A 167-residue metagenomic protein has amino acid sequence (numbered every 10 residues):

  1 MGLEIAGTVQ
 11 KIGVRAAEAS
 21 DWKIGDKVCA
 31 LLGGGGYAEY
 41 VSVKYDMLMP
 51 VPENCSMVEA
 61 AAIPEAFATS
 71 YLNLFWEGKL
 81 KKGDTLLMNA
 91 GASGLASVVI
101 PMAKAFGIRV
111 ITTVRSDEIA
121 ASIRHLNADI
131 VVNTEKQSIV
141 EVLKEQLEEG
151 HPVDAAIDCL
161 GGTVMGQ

Functional and structural regions predicted by a protein language model:
M1-G35: Glycine-rich beta-strand-centered segment in the early N-terminal region that forms part of a ligand/cofactor-binding
A6-T8, D26-K27, Y40, T85 (+1 more regions): Residue-level marker of beta-strand positions
K23, E53-V58, K79-T85, E149-H151: Short helix-loop-beta connector
V28, L86, P152, A156: Receiver (REC) domain switch-region micro-motif
L32-Y45: A structural motif shared across PLP-dependent enzymes of the aminotransferase-like
M47-P64: Short peripheral tails and domain-boundary helices/loops at the edges of structured domains
A61-I63, F67-Q137: Mid-domain Rossmann-like dinucleotide-binding core that forms the NAD(H)/NADP(H) cofactor-binding site
I111, L126-Q167: Glycine-rich cofactor phosphate-binding loops and adjacent beta1-alpha1 units of small-molecule cofactor enzyme domains
